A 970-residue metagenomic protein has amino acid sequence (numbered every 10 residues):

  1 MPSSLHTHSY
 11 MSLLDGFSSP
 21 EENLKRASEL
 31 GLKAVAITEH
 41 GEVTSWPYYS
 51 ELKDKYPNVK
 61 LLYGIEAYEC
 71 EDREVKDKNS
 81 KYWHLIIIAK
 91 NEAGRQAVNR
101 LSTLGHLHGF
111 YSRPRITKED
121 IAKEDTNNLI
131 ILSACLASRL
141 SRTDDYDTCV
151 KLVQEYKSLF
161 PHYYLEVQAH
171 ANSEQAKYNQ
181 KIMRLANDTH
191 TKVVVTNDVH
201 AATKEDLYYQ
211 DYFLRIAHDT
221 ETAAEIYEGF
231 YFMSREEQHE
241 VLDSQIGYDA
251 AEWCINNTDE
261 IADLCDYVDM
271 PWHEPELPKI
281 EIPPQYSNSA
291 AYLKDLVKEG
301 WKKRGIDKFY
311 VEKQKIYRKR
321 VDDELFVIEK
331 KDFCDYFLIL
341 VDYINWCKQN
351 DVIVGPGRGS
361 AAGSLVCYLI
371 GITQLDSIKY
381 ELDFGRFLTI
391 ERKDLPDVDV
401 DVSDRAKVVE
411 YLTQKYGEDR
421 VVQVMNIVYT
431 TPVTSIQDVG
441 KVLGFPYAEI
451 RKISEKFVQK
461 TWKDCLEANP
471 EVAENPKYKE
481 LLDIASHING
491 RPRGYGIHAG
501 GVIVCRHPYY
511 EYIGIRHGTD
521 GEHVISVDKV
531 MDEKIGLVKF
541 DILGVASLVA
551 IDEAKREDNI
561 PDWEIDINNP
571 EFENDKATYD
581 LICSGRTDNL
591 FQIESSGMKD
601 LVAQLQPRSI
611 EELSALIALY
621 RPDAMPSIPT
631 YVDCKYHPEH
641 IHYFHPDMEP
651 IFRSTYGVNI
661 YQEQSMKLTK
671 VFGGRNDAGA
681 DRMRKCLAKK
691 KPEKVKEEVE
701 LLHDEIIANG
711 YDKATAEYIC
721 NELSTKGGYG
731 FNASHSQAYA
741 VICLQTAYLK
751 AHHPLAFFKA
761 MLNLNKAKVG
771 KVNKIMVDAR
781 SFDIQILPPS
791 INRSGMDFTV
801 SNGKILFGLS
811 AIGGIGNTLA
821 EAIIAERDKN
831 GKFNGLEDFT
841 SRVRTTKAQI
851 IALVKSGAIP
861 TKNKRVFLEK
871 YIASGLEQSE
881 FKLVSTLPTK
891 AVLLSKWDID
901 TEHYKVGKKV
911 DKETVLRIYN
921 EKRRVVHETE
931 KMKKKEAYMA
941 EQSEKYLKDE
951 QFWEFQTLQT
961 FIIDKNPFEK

Functional and structural regions predicted by a protein language model:
P2-I37, G41-Y56, R100-K204, D249-A251 (+4 more regions): Domain-core and long-helix interface of multi-subunit machines
A27, K53-Y56, A186, A262 (+4 more regions): A generic structural signal for well-ordered alpha-helical segments
A34-I37, A201, T220-E221, H273 (+1 more regions): Noncatalytic, beta-rich nucleic-acid-contacting surfaces in large DNA/RNA-processing enzymes
E42-Y111: Hydrophobic or amphipathic alpha-helical targeting/insertion segments
S50-K53, K78-S80, L104-G105, D145-T148 (+5 more regions): Short secondary-structure boundary/capping segments
Y56-P57, T189, N350, L443: Helix C-cap/helix->beta junction micro-motif
L62-I65, D72-R73, Y82, V194 (+4 more regions): Phosphate/diphosphate-binding loops
E74-I87, S102, N179-M183, L207-D211 (+5 more regions): Short, surface-exposed amphipathic charged segments that create phosphate/polyanion-binding patches used for binding
